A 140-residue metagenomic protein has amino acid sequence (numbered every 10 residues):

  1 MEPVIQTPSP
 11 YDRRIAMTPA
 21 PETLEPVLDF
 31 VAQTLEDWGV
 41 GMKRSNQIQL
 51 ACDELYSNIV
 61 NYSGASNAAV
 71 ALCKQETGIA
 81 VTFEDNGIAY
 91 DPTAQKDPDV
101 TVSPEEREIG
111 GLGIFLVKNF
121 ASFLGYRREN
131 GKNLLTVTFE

Functional and structural regions predicted by a protein language model:
M1-P19, K118-E140: Flexible, glycine-/charge-rich segments associated with ATP-binding catalytic modules
E2, Q6-P8, A32, E36 (+1 more regions): Two-component transmitter module helix at the DHp-CA junction of histidine kinases
D29-D53, E106-R107: Conserved short strand/loop->alpha-helix "switch" segment adjacent to the catalytic nucleotide/phosphoryl-transfer site
N58: Conserved N-box asparagine in the HATPase_c
Y62-V70, K74, G78, N130: G2-box/ATP-lid motif of Bergerat-fold
T82-I109: Glycine-rich/acidic phosphate-handling loop/turn and adjacent ATP-lid/helix of nucleotide-binding kinase/ATPase domains
E106-A121: Glycine-rich phosphate-binding loop
